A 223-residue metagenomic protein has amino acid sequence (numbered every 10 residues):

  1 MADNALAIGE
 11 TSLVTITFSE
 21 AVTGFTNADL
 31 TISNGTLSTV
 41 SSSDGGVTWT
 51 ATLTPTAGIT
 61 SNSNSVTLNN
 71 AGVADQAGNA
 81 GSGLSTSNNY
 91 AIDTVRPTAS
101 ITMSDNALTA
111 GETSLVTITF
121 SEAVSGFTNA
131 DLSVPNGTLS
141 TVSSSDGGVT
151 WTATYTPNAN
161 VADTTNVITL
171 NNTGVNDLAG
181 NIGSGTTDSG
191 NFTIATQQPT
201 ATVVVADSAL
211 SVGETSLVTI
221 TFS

Functional and structural regions predicted by a protein language model:
M1-S223: Non-catalytic beta-sheet/beta-sandwich ligand-binding modules that flank or precede catalytic cores
